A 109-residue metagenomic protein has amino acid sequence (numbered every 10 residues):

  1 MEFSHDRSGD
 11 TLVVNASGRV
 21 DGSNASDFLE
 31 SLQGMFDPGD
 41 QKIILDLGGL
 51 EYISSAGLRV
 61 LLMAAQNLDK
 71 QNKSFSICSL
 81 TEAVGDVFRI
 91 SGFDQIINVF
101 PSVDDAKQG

Functional and structural regions predicted by a protein language model:
M1-N15: Short beta-strand/loop segment at the start of cytosolic alpha/beta domains
S8, G48, D104: Conserved catalytic submotifs in the C-terminal HATPase_c
L12, V20, D104: Residue-level detector of flexible, active-site-proximal loop/helix-junction positions within diverse enzyme catalytic
V20-I96: Amphipathic alpha-helical interaction surfaces in cytosolic regulatory modules
E82, D104-D105: Acidic phosphotransfer microenvironment of two-component signaling modules
N98-S102: Short acidic-hydrophobic, aromatic-tinged amphipathic segments that line or gate anion-handling sites
